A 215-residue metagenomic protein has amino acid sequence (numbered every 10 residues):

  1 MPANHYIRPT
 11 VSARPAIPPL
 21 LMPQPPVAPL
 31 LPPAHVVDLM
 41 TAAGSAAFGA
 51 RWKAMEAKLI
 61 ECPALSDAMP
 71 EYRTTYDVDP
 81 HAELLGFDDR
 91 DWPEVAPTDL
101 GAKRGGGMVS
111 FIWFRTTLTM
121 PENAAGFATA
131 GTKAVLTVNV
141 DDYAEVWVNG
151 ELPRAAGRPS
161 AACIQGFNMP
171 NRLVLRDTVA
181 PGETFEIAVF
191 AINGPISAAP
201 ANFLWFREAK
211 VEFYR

Functional and structural regions predicted by a protein language model:
I7-P9, A13-P15, L21-F87, W92 (+1 more regions): An acidic-aromatic loop/edge-strand motif
A82, D88, P93, G101 (+2 more regions): Beta-rich accessory regions
W92, L118, A124-G150, I187-V189: Aromatic-lined ligand-binding clefts that engage carbohydrates, nucleic acids, or primary amines
L100-W113, P159-N168: Extracellular beta-rich ligand/substrate-recognition surface
G107-V109, T129, N139, G166-N168 (+1 more regions): Surface-exposed coil/turn segments at beta-strand junctions on protein surfaces, enriched
M108-A125, N171-L173: Short beta-strands within extracellular/lumenal beta-sheet-rich domains
T132, G157-S160, A209, R215: Carbohydrate-active enzymes and regulators
W147-R172: Solvent-exposed beta-strand/loop surfaces of large extracellular or lumenal domains
